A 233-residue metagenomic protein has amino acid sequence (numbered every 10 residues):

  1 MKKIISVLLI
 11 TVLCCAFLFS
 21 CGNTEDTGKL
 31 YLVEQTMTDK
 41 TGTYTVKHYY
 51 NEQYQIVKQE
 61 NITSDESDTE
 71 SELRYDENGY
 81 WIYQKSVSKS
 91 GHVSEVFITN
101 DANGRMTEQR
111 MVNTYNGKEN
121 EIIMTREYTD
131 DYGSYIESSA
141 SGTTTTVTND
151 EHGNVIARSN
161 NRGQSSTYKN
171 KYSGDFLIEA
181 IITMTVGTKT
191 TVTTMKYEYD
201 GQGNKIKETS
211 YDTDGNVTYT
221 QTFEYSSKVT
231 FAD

Functional and structural regions predicted by a protein language model:
M1-V7: Positively charged n-region of N-terminal signal peptides that target proteins for export
V7-C15: Gram-negative bacterial Sec-dependent N-terminal signal peptides
F17-S20: C-terminal motif of bacterial Sec signal peptides marking the signal peptidase cleavage site
N23-D233: Buried hydrophobic residues that stabilize the cores of well-folded domains
